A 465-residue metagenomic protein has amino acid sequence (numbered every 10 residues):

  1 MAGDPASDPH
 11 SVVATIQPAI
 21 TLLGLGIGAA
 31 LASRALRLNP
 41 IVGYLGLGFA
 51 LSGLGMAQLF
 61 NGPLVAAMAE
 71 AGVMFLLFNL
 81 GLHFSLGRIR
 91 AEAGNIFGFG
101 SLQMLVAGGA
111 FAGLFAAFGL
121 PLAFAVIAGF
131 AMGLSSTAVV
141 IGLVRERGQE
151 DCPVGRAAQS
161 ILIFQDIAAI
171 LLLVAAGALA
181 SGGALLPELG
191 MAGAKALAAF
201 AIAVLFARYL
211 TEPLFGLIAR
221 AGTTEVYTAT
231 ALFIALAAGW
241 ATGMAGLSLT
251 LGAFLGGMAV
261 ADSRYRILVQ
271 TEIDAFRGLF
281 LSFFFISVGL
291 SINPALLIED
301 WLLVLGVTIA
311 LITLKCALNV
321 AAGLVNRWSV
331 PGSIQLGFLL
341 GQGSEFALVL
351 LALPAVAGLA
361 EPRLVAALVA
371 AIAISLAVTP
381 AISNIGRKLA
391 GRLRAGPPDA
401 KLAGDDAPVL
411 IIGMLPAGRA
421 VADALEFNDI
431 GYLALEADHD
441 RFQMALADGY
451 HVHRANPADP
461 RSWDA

Functional and structural regions predicted by a protein language model:
M1-P416, A422-D423, A458, S462: Transmembrane helical cores of multi-pass secondary ion antiporters/exchangers
V409-A465: A solvent-exposed beta-alpha-beta segment
